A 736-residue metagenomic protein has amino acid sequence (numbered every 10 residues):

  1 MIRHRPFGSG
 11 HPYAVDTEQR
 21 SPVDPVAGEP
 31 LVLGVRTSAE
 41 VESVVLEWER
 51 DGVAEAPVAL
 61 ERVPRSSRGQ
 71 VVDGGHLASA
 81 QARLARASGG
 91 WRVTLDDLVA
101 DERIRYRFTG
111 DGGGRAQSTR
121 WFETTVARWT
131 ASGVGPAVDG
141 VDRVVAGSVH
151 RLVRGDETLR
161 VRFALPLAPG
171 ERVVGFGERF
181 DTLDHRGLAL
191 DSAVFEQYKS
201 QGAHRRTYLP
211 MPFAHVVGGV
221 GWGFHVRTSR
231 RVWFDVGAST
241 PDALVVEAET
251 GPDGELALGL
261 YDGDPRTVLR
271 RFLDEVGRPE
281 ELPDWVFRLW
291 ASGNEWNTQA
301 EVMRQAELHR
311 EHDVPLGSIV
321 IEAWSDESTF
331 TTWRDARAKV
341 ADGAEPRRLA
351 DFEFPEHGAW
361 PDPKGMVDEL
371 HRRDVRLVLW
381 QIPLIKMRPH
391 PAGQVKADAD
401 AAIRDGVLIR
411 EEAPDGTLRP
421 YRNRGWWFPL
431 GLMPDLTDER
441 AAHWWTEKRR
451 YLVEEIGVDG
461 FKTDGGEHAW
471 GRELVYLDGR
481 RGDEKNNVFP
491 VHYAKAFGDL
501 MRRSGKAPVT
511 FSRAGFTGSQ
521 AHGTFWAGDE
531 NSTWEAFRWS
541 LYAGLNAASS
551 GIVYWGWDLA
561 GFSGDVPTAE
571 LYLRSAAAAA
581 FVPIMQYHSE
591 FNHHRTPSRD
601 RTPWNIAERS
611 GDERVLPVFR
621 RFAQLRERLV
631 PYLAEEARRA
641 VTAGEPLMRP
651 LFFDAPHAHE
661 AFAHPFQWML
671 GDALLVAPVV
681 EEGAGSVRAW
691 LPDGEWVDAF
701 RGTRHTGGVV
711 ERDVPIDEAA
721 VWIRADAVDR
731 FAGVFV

Functional and structural regions predicted by a protein language model:
M1-L167: Glycan-association/targeting regions that enable binding to alpha-glucans and other polysaccharides
S43, F108, V173, P212-F213 (+21 more regions): Beta-sheet entry/capping signal
G110-V286, G293-E295, Q299, A306-E311 (+1 more regions): Catalytic and substrate-binding clefts that recognize carbohydrates or anionic sugar/phosphate headgroups
W222, R231-F234, E295-Q299, S325-T331 (+14 more regions): Flexible loop/turn segments at secondary-structure boundaries
R227, S292, G317-W324, P355 (+15 more regions): Generic beta-strand/beta-sheet core signal
E280-G460, G465-D478: Aromatic-lined carbohydrate-binding/catalytic grooves of carbohydrate-active enzymes
S292, T298-R304, L308-E311, K364 (+4 more regions): Gly/Pro-rich turn-and-neighbor structural signature
G498-L500, A507-V509, G515-W526, W539-S540 (+2 more regions): Catalytic core of carbohydrate-active enzymes
